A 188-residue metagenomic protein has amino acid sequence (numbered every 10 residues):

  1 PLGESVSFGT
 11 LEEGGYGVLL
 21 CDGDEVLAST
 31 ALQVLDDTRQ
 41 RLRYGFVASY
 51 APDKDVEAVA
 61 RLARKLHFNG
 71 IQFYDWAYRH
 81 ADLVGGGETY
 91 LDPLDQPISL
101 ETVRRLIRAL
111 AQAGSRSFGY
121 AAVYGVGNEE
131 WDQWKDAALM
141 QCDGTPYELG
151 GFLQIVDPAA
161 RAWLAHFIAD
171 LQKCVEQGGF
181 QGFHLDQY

Functional and structural regions predicted by a protein language model:
P1-D37: Beta-strand-enriched, solvent-exposed domains that form extended recognition/catalytic surfaces
L27-R79: An acidic-aromatic substrate-binding cleft motif
T38-R39, A48-P52, G119-G178: Active-site-adjacent "subsite" loops/lids of carbohydrate-active enzymes
G45-A48, Q72-Y74, F118-A122, H184-D186: A cross-family glycoside hydrolase active-site/sugar-binding cleft signature
A58-L62, S99-L106, D170, C174: A general structural detector for well-ordered alpha-helical segments in enzyme core domains, enriched
H67-N69, A111-S117, G179-Q181: Short, well-ordered coil/turn segments that N-cap beta-strands
A77-G127: Aromatic-lined substrate-binding rim segments of carbohydrate-active enzymes
Y78-A81, G85-E88, Q133, G179-Y188: Active-site-proximal loop/short-helix segments that contain or immediately flank catalytic acid/base residue(s)
